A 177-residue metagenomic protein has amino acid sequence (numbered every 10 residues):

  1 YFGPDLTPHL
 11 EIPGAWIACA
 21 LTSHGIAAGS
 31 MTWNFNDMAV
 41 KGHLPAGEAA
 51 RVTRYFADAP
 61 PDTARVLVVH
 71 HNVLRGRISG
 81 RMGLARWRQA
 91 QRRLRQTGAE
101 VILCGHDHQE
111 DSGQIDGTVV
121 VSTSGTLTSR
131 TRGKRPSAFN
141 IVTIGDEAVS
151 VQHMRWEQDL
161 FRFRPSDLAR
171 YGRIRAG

Functional and structural regions predicted by a protein language model:
Y1-R54, A59, R92-R95: Extended active-site neighborhood of metal-dependent phosphoesterases/phosphodiesterases
A15, T63, T118-V119: A structural micro-motif
A20, V68, T123-S124: Generic beta-sheet signal
S23-I26, N72-R75, H108-E110, L127-S129 (+1 more regions): Short, solvent-exposed loop/turn segments at secondary-structure junctions
S30-M38, A59-V101, D107: Active-site-proximal segments of metal-dependent phosphoesterases and phosphodiesterases across multiple
S79-E147: Conserved beta-sheet core of the metallophosphoesterase superfamily
I144-G177: A short C-terminal boundary segment appended to hydrolase-like catalytic domains
